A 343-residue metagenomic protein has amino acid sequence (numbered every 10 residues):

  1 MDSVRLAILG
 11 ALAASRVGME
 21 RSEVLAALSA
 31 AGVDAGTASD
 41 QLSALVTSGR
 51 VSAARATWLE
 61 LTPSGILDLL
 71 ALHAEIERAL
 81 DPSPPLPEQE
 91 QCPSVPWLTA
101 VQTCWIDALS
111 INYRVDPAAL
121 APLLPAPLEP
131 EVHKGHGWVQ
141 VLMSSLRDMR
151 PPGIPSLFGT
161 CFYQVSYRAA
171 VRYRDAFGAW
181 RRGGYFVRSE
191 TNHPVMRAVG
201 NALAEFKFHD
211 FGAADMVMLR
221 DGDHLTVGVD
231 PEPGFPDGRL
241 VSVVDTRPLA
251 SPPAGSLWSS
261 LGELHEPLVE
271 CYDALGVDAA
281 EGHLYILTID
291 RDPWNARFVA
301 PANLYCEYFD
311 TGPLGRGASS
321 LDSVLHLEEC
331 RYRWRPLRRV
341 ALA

Functional and structural regions predicted by a protein language model:
M1-G10, S15: Short alpha-helical segments that sit at the start of domains
G18-A27: Short acidic, hydrophobic short linear motifs in intrinsically disordered regions
G32-T47: Short amphipathic alpha-helical interaction segments
V46-A56: A short, conserved structural fragment
I66-L80: Short, amphipathic alpha-helical interaction segments positioned at domain boundaries
D81-P152, Y285-A343: Hydrophobic, proline/glycine-rich low-complexity stretches
M149-P231: Aromatic- and glycine-enriched beta-alpha-beta binding-site module
F206-A343: Interaction-surface and assembly-scaffold signal
